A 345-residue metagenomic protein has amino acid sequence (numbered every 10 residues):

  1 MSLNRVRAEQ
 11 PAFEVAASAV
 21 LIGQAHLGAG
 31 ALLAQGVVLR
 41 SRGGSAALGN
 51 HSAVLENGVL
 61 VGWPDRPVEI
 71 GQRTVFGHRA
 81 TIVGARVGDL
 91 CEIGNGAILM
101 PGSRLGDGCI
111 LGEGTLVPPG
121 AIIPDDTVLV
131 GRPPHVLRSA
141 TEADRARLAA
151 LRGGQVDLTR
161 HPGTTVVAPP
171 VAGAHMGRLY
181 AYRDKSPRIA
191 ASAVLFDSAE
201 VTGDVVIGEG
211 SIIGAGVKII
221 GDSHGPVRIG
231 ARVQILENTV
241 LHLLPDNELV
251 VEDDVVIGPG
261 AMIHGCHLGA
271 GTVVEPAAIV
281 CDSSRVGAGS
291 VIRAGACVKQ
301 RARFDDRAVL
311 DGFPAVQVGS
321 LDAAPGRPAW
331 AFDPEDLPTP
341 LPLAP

Functional and structural regions predicted by a protein language model:
M1, A19-G23, M176-R183, A199-V205 (+1 more regions): Short N-terminal helix-initiation segments at or just after the protein's N-terminus
M1-Q10, R42, L48, E56-I70 (+6 more regions): Glycine-rich hexapeptide-repeat left-handed beta-helix
P11, A17, G23, A29 (+14 more regions): The right-handed parallel beta-helix/beta-solenoid scaffold, focusing on the short coil/turn and N-cap positions
V240: Active-site beta-loop-alpha junctions enriched in small/polar residues
